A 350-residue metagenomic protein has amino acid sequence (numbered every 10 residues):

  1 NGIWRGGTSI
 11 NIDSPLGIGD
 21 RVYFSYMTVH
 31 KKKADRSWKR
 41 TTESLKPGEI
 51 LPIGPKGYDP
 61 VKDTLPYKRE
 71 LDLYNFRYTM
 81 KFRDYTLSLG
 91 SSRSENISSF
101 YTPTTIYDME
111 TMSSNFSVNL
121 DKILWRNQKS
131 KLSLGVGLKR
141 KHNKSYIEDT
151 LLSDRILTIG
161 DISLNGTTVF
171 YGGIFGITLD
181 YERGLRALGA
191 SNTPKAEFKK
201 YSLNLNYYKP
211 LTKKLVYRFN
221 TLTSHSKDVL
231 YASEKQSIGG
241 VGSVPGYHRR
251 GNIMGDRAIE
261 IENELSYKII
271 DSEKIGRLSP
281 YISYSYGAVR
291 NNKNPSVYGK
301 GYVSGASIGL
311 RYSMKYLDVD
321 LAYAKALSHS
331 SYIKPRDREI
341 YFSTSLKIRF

Functional and structural regions predicted by a protein language model:
N1-G90, R126: Outer-membrane beta-barrel initiation region
G2, T41-T42, T64-E70, I106-S113 (+5 more regions): Replace "Gram-negative outer membrane beta-barrel proteins" with "bacterial and organellar outer membrane beta-barrel
W4-I10, D72-F76, S114-V118, T158-L164 (+4 more regions): Hydrophobic, lipid-facing positions within transmembrane beta-strands of outer-membrane proteins
T8, V22-T28, L89-E95, L134-H142 (+6 more regions): Transmembrane beta-barrel strands of outer-membrane/channel proteins
L16-V22, R83-L89, R126-L132, F170-F175 (+3 more regions): Repeated loop/turn-to-beta-strand initiation elements of outer-membrane beta-barrel proteins
V29-K32, R36-R40, I50, D59-T64 (+6 more regions): Extracellular loop and loop/strand-boundary signature of outer-membrane beta-barrel proteins
K144-R277, I282-Y286, R290-N292, Y332-K334 (+1 more regions): C-terminal outer-membrane beta-barrel translocator/porin domains of Gram-negative envelope proteins and their
L310-L317, D337-F350: Outer-membrane beta-barrel "beta-signal"
